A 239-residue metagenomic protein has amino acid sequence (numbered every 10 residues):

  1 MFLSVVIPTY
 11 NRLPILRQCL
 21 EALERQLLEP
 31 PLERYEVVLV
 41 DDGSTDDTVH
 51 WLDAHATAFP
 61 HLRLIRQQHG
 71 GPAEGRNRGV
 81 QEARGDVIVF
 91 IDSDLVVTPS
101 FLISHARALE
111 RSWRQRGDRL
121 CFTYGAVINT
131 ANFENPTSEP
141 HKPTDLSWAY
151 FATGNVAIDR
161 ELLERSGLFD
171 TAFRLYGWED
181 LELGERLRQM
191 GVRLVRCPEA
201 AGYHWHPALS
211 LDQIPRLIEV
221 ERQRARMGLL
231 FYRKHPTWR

Functional and structural regions predicted by a protein language model:
F2-S4, E36, E182: Cell-envelope/extracellular polymer assembly enzymes that use nucleotide-activated donors
A22, D41-H50, D92-L95: A conserved acidic beta->alpha catalytic loop
A22-E33: Short, acidic, metal-binding catalytic loop of nucleotide-sugar glycosyltransferases
Q67-A83: Glycine-rich, basic loop-to-helix element that forms the pyrophosphate-binding segment of sugar-nucleotide handling
I88: Short aromatic/hydrophobic "clamp" motif used to bind/position activated sugar donors
P99-P136: Conserved donor NDP-sugar-binding/catalytic core segment of glycosyltransferases
N155-I158, L162-G167, F173-A201: A short, conserved alpha-helix in the catalytic core of glycosyltransferases
D212-R239: Catalytic core of nucleotide-sugar-dependent glycosyltransferases
